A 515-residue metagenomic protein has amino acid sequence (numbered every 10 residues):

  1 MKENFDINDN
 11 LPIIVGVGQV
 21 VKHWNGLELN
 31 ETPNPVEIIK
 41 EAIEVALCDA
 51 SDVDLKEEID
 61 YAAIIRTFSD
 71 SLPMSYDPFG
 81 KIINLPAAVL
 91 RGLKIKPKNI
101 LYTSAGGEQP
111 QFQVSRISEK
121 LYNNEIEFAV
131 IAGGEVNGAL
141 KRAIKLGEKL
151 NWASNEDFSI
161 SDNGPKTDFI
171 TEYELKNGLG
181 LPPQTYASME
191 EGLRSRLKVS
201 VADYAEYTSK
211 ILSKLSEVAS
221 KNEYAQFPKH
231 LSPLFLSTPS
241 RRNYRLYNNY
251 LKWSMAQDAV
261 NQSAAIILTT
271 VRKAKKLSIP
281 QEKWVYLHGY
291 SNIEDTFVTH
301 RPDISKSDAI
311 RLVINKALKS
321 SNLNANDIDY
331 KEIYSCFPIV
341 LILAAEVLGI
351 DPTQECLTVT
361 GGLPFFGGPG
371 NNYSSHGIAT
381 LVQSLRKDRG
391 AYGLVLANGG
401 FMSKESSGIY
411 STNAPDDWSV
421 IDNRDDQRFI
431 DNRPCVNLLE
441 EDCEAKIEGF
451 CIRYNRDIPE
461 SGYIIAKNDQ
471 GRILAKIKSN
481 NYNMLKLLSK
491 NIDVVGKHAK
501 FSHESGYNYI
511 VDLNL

Functional and structural regions predicted by a protein language model:
M1-Y102, E119-I126, V130-K273, I279-F366 (+3 more regions): Conserved "HGTGT" condensation-loop signature of ketosynthase/thiolase-family condensing enzymes that catalyze
E37, E108-F112: Glycine-rich anion/phosphate-binding loops
T103-G107: Short HxH-centered metal-ligating active-site micro-motif
Q111-E119: Conserved phosphate-binding catalytic cores of ATP/NTP-utilizing and phosphoryl-transfer enzymes
G370-S374, L385, G390: A conserved active-site cap/scaffold subdomain adjacent to cofactor or substrate pockets
G393-V395: Cysteine-clustered segments with highest specificity for TGF-beta superfamily mature ligands
S403: Gly/Pro-rich active-site capping loops and adjacent beta-alpha segments that organize cofactor/substrate pockets
